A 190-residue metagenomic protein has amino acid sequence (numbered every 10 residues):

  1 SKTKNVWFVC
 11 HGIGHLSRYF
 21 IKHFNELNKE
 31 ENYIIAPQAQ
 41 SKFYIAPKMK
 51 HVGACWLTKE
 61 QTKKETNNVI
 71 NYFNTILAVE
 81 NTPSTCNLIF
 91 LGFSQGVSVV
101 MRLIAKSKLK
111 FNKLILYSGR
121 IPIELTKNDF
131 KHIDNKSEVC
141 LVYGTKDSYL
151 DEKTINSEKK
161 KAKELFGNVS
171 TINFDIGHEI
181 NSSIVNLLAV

Functional and structural regions predicted by a protein language model:
S1-P83: Serine-hydrolase catalytic machinery in alpha/beta-hydrolase-like enzymes
G14-H15, P122-I123, T145-K153, H178-E179: Acidic catalytic loop of the alpha/beta-hydrolase fold
F20-H23, K127-N128, D151-A162: Short alpha-helix in the alpha/beta-hydrolase fold that links the catalytic acid
K22, R102-K106: Active-site signature of alpha/beta-hydrolase-fold catalytic machinery across serine- and Asp/Cys-nucleophile hydrolases
L91-G96, V100: Gly/Ala-rich beta-loop-alpha elbow adjacent to hydrolase catalytic centers
L109-P122: A conserved short beta-strand
N135, C140-Y143, D147: Short beta-strand/loop motif that positions the catalytic acidic residue of the alpha/beta-hydrolase fold
K153-V190: C-terminal catalytic histidine-bearing segment of alpha/beta-hydrolase fold enzymes
